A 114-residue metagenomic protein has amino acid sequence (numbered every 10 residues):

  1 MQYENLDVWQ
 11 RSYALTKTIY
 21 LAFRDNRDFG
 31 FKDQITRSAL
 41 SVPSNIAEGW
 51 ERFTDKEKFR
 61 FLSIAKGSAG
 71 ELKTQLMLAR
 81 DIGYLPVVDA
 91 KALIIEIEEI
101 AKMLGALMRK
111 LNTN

Functional and structural regions predicted by a protein language model:
M1-N114: Amphipathic alpha-helical assembly/interaction segments
